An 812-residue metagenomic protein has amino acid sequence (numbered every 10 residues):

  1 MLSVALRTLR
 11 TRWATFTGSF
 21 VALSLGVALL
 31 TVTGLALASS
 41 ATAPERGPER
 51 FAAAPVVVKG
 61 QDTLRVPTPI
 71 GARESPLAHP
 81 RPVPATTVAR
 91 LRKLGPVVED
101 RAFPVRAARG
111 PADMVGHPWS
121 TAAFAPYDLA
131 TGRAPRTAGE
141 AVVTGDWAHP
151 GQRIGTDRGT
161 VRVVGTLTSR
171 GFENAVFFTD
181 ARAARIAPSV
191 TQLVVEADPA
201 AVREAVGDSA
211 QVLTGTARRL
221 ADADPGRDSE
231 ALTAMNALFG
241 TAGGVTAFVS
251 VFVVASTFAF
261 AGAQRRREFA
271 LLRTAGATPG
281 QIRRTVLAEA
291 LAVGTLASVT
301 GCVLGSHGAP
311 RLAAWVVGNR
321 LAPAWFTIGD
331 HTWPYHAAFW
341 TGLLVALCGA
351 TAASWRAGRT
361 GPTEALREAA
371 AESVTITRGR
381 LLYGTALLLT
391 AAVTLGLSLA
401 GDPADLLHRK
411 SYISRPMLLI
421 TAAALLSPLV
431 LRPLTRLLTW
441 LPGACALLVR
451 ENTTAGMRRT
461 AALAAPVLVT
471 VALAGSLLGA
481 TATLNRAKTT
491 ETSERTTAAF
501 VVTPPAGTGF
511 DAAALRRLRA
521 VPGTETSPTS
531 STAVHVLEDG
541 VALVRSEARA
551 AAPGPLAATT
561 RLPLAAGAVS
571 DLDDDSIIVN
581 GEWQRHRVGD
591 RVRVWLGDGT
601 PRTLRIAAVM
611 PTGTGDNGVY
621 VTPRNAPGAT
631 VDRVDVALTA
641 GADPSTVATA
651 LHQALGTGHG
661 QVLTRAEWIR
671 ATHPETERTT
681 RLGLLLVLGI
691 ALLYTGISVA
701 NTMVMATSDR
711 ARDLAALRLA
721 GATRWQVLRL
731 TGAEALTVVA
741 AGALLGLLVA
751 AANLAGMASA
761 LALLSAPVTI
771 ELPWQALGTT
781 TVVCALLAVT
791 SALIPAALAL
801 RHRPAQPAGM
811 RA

Functional and structural regions predicted by a protein language model:
L2-V251, F260-A263, T285, E494 (+2 more regions): Membrane transport/envelope proteins' first extracytoplasmic loop
S3-L6, R10-T11, T15-F16, F20 (+12 more regions): Alpha-helical transmembrane segments
T8, R12-T15, S250-T295, A369-A370 (+1 more regions): Interfacial "coupling" helices/loops that link adjacent transmembrane helices in transporter permeases
A14-A22, A234-A237, W333, A337-A353 (+3 more regions): Alpha-helical transmembrane segments, especially those used as permease/efflux helices and single-pass anchors
H149-V161, V536, H586-L604: Short conserved beta-strand and strand-loop elements enriched in small hydrophobics with frequent Asp/Gly
F258, L291-A322, P334-R359, V393-G401 (+4 more regions): Small-residue-rich transmembrane alpha-helices
R359-T375, L800-A812: Short cytosolic juxtamembrane segments of multi-pass membrane proteins
I413, M417, A423-E582, D590-R591: Juxtamembrane segments of multi-pass membrane proteins
